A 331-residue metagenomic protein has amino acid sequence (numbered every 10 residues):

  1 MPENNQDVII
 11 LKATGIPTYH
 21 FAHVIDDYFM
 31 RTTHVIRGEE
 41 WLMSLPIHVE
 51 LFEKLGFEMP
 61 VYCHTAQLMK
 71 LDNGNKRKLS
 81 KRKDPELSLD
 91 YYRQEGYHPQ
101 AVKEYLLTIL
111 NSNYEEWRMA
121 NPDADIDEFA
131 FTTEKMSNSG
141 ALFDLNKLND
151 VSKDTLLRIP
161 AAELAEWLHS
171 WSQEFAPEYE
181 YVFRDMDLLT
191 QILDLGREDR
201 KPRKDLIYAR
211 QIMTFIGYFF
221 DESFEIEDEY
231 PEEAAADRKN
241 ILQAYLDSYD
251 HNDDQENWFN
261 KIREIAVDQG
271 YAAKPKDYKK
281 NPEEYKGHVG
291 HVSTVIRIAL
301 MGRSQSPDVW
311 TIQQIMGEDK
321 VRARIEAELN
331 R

Functional and structural regions predicted by a protein language model:
M1-H64, M69-L79, S88, Q243 (+4 more regions): Active-site cores that bind ATP or allylic diphosphates and position pyrophosphate for catalysis
G38, Y92, N138, P282 (+1 more regions): Short, charged/polar micro-motifs that form catalytic or ligand-binding hotspots
V49, L89-D90, N149-S152, H169 (+6 more regions): Amphipathic alpha-helical segments within well-ordered protein domains
L55-E232, M301-R331: Catalytic adenosine-cofactor/nucleotide-binding cores of aminoacyl-tRNA synthetases and other
P85, D125-T133, Q191-I192, S223 (+1 more regions): Short amphipathic alpha-helical segments and their helix-coil junctions
F219-E225, A235, L242-N252: M16/insulysin-pitrilysin zinc metalloprotease superfamily fold
R263-M316, K320: Helix-rich, typically C-terminal accessory recognition domains appended to large enzymatic cores
